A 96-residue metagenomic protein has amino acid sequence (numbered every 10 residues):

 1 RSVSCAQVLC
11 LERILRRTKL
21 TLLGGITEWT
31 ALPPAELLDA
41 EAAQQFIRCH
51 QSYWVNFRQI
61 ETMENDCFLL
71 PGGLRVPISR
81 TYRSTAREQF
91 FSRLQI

Functional and structural regions predicted by a protein language model:
R1, R87-I96: Eukaryotic intrinsically disordered, low-complexity regulatory linkers and tails enriched in Ser/Thr/Pro
R1-P71, R75-P77: Conserved binding/recognition cores within well-folded domains
R58, A86-R87: Short hydrophobic alpha-helical segments that form membrane-spanning helices or hydrophobic packing faces of helical
